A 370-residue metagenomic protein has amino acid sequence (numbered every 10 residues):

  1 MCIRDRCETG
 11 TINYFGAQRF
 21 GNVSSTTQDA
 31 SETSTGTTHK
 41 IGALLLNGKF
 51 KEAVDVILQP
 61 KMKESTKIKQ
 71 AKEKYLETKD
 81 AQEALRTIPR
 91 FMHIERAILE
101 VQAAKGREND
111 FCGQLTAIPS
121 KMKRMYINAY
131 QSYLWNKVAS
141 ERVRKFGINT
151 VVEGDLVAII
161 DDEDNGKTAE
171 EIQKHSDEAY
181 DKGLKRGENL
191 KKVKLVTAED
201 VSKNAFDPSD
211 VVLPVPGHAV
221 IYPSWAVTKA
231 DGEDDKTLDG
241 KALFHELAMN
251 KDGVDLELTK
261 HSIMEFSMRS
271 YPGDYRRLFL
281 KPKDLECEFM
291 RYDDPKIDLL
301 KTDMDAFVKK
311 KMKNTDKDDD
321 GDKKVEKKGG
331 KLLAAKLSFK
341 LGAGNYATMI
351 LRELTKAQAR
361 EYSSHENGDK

Functional and structural regions predicted by a protein language model:
M1-K370: Non-catalytic, substrate/partner-engaging modules appended to enzymatic cores
